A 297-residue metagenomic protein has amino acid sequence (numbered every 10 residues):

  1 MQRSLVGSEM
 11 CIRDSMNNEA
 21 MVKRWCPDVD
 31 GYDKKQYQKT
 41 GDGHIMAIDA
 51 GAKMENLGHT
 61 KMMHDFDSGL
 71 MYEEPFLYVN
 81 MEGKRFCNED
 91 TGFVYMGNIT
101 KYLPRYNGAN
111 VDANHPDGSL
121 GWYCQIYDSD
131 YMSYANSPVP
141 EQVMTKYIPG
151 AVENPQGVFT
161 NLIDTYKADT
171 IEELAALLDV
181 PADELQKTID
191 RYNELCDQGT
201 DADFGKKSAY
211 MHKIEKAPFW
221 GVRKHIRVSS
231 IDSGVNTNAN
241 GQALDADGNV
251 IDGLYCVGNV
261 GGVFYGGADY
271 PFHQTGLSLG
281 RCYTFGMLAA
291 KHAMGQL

Functional and structural regions predicted by a protein language model:
M1-G7, C11: Single conserved hydrophobic/aromatic residue that forms the stacking wall/gate of nucleotide- or nucleobase-binding
E9, D14-R24, T145-G150, N161-L162: Residues forming anionic-ligand binding surfaces in small-molecule and nucleic-acid pockets of primarily soluble enzymes
R13-N17, D49-A52, C256-G262: Glycine-rich, acidic and aromatic/proline-enriched surface loops and short helix-turn segments that act as binding
A20-H44, G261-L297: A conserved FAD-binding loop/helix module that cradles the flavin
H44-M46, K53-L177: An anion/pyrophosphate-binding glycine-rich loop and adjacent beta-alpha core in soluble alpha-beta enzymes
M71-E73, S229-I231, T275: Short, small/polar residue-rich loop motifs at catalytic or cofactor-binding pockets
V79-N80, T237, L244, C282: Hydrophobic alpha-helical segments, especially N-terminal targeting/anchoring helices
E184-A268, F272: A glycine-rich dinucleotide-binding beta-alpha-beta segment and adjacent secondary-structure elements that constitute
